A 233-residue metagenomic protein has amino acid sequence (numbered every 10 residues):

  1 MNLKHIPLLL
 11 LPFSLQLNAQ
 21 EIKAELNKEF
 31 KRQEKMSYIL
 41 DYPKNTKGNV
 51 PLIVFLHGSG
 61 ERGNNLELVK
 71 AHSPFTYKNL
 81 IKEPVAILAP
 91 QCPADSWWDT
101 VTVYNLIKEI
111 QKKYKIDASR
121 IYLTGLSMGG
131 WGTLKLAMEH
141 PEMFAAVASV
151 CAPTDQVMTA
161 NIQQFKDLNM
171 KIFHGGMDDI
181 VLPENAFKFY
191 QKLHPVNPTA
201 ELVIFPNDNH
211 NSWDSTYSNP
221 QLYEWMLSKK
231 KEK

Functional and structural regions predicted by a protein language model:
M1-E21: Bacterial Sec-dependent N-terminal signal peptides
L17-L52, V85, W131, L136 (+4 more regions): A domain-start/cap signature at the N-terminus of enzymes
K44-G48, D95-M128: Gly/Ser-rich "nucleophile elbow"/oxyanion-hole loop immediately N-terminal to the catalytic nucleophile in hydrolases
L52, L56-T102: Active-site machinery of serine-nucleophile hydrolases
L66-N79, L106, A152-Q163, E184 (+1 more regions): Alpha-helical scaffolding within the catalytic cores of extracellular/periplasmic polymer-degrading hydrolases
K113, S119-Q164: Primarily recognizes the serine-hydrolase "nucleophile elbow" in alpha/beta-hydrolase and SGNH/GDSL folds
M170-F173, D179-K233: C-terminal catalytic histidine-bearing segment of alpha/beta-hydrolase fold enzymes
